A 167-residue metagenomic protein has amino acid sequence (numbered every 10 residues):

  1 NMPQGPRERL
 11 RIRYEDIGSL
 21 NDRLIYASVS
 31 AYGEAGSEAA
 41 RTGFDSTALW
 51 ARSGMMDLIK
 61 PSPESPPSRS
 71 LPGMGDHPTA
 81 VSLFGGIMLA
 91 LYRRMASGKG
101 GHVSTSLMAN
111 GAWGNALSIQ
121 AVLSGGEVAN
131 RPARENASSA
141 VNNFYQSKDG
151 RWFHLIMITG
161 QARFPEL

Functional and structural regions predicted by a protein language model:
N1, A27-S28, S104, H154: Short catalytic-loop micro-motif centered on adjacent basic/acidic residues
M2-I59: N-terminal Rossmann-like NAD(P) cofactor-binding subdomain of oxidoreductases, focused on the glycine-rich
D45-L167: Acidic, glycine-rich segments within the central catalytic cores of soluble metabolic enzymes that bind/position
